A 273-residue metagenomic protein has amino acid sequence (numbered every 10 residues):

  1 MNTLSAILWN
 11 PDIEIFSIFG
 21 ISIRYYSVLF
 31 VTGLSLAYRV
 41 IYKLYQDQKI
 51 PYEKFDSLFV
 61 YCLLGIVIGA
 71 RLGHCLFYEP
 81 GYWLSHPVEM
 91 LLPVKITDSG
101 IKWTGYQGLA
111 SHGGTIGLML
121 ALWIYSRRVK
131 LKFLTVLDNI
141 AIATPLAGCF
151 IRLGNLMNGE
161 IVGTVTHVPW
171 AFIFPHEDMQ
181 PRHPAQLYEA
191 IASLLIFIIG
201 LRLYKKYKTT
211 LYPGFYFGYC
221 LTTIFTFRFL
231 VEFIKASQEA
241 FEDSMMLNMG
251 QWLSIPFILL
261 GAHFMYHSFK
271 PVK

Functional and structural regions predicted by a protein language model:
M1-K273: Hydrophobic, membrane-interfacing alpha helices
